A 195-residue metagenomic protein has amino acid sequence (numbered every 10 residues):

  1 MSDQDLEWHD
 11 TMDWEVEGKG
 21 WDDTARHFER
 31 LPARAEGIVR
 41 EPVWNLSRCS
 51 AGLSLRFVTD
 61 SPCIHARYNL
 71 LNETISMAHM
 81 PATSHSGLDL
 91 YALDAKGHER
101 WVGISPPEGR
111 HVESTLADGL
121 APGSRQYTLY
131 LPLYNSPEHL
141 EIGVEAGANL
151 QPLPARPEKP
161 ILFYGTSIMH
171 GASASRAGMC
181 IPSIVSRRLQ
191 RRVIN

Functional and structural regions predicted by a protein language model:
M1-P160: N-terminal secretory targeting modules
G147, M179-C180: Alpha-helical scaffolding within the catalytic cores of extracellular/periplasmic polymer-degrading hydrolases
E158-M179: Catalytic nucleophile-elbow at a beta strand-turn-alpha helix junction centered on a G-D-S/GDSL motif, marking
L162-F163, V193-N195: Structural recognition of the beta-strand scaffold that forms the well-ordered cores of secreted hydrolase catalytic
P182-I194: Short helix-loop-beta junction
